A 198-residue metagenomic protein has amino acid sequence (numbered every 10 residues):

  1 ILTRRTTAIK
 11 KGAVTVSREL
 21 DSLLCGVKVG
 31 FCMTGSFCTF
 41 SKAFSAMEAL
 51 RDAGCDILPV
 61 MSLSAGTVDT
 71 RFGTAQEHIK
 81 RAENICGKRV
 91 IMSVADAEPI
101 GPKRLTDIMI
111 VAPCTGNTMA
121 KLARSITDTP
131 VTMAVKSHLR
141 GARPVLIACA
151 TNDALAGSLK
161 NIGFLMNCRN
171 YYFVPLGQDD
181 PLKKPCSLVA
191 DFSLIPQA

Functional and structural regions predicted by a protein language model:
I9-V145, A150-A198: A cross-family phosphate/adenosyl-ligand binding-site feature
